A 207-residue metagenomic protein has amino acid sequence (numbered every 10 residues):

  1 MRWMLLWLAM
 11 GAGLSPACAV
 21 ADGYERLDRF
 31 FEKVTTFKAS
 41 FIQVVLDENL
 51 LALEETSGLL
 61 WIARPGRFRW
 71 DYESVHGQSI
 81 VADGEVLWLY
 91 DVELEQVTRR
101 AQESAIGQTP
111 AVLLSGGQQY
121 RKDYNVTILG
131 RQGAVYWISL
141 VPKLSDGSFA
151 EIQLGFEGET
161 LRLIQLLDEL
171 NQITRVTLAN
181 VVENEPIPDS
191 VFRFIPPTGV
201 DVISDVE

Functional and structural regions predicted by a protein language model:
M4-S15: Bacterial N-terminal signal peptides
A17-A21: Boundary at the C-terminal end of the N-terminal hydrophobic targeting segment
D22-D47, L51-L53, V81, Y90-A150 (+1 more regions): Flexible, processing/modification-adjacent segments and terminal tails in exported/periplasmic/extracellular proteins
V45, I62-R64, L144, G158: Beta-strand elements of well-folded, non-transmembrane domains
A52-G58, N171-Q172: Amphipathic hydrophobic-ligand
L59-Q108, T174-R175: An acidic-aromatic
T98, R121-N125, L129-V206: Gly/Pro-enriched, hydrophobic low-complexity segments that function as extracytoplasmic propeptides/linkers
